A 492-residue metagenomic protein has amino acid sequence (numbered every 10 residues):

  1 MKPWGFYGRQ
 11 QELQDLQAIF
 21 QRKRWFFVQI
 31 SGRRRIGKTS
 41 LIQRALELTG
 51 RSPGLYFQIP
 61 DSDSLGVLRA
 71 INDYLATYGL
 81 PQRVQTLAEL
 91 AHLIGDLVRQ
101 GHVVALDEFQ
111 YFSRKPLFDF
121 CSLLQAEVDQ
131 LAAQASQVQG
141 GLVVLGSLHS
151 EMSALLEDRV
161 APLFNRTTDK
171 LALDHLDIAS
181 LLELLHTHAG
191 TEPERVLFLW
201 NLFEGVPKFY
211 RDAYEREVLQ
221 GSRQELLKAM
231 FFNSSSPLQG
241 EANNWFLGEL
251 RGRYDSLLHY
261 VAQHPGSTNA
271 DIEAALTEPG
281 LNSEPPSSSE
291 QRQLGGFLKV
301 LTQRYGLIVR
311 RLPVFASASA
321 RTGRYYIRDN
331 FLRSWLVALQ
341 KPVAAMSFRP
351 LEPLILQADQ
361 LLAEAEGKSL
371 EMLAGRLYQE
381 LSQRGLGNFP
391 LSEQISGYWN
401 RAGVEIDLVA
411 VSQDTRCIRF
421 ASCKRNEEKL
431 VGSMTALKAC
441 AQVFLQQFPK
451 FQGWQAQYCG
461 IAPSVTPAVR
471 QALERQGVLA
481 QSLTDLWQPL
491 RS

Functional and structural regions predicted by a protein language model:
G5-L16: N-terminal pre-P-loop "Q-motif" helix
W25-Q43: Walker A/P-loop nucleotide-binding motif
S31, Y111, P116, F120 (+1 more regions): Sensor-1/coupling segment of RecA-like P-loop NTPase cores
R51-L55, P60-Q82, G95: Conserved NTP-binding/hydrolysis module of P-loop NTPases
T168-R195: Conserved small helical "lid"/interfacial subdomain of P-loop NTPases
H186-N244, G252: Amphipathic alpha-helical "lid/sensor" segments that cap RecA-like P-loop NTPase cores
L227-G403: Accessory nucleic acid-recognition modules appended to NTPase machines
G323-S492: A cross-kingdom feature that marks ATP-driven nucleic-acid transaction machinery
